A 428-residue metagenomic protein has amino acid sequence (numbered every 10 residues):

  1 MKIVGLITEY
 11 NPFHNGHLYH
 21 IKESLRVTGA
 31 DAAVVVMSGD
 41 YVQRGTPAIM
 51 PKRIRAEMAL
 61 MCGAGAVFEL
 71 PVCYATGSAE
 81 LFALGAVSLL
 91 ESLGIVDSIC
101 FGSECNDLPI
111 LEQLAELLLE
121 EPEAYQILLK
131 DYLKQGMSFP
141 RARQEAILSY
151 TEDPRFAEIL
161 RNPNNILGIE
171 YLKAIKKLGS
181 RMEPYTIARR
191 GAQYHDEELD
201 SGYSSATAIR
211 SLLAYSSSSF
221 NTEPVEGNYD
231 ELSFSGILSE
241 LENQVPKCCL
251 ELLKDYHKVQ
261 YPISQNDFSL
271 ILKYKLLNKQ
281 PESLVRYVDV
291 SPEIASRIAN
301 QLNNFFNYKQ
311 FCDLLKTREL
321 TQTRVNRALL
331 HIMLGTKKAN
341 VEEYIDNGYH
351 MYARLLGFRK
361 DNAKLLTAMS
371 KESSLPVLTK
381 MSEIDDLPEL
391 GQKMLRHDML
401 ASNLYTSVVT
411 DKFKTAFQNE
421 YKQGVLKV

Functional and structural regions predicted by a protein language model:
M1-R55: N-terminal catalytic cores of NTP/NDP-binding nucleotidyl/phosphoryl-transfer enzymes
L6-I7, V36-M37, F68-L70, Y185-I187: Short beta-strands and strand-loop turn motifs
K22-L25, A56-L60, K173-K176, R210: Class I S-adenosyl-L-methionine
L25-R26, L60, V87, E91-S92: Non-catalytic positions within long, well-ordered alpha-helices that form the structural scaffold/packing of enzyme
V27-A30, A64, I95-V96: Short, high-confidence coil segments that cap the C-terminus of an alpha-helix and link into the following beta-strand
A56-P71: A glycine-rich helix N-cap at a beta->alpha junction
L70-V428: Active-site cores that bind ATP or allylic diphosphates and position pyrophosphate for catalysis
